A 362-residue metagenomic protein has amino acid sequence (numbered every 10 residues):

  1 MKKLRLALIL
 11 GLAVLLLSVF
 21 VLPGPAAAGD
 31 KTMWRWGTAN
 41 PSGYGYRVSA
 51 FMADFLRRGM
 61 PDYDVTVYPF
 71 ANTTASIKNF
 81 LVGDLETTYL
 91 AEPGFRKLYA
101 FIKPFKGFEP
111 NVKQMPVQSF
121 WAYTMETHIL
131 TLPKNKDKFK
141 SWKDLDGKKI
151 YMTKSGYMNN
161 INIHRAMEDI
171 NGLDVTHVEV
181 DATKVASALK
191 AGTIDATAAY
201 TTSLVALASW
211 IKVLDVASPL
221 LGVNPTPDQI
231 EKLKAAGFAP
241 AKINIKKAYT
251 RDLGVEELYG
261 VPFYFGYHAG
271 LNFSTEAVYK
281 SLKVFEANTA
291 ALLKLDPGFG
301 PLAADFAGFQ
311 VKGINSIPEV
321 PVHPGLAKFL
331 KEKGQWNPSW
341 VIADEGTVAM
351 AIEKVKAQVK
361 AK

Functional and structural regions predicted by a protein language model:
M1-G11: Bacterial N-terminal signal peptides that target proteins for export
L15-A26: C-terminal segment of classical bacterial N-terminal signal peptides
K31-G59, Y63-V67, T127-T193, T201-S203 (+1 more regions): Bilobed "Venus flytrap"/periplasmic-binding protein-like clamshell domains and structurally analogous long
A75-N79, V185-A188: Short, hydrophobic alpha-helical packing/hinge segments within bilobed ligand-binding/sensory domains
E92-G94, F101-F105, E109, Q118 (+2 more regions): Pocket-lining segment of extracytoplasmic ligand-binding domains
E109-V117, G313-I317: Short, solvent-exposed loop/beta-turn-alpha elements that line the ligand-binding surface or hinge of extracytoplasmic
K140-S141, G147-R165, G237-A307: Ligand-binding clefts/hinges and TM-proximal coupling segments of bilobed small-molecule sensing domains
T201-G222, K232-K234, E276-K362: An extracytoplasmic/periplasmic, membrane-proximal ligand-sensing/linker region
